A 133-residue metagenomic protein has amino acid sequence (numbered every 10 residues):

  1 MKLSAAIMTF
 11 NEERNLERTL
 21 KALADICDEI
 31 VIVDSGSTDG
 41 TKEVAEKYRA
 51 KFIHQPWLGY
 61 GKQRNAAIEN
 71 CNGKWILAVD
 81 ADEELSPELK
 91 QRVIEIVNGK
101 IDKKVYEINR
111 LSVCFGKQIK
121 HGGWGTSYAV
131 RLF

Functional and structural regions predicted by a protein language model:
K2-S4, E29: Cell-envelope/extracellular polymer assembly enzymes that use nucleotide-activated donors
A6-I26: Short, well-formed alpha-helical segments that are part of the catalytic scaffolds of diverse glycosyltransferases
E17, D39-Y48, E88-L89: Acidic helix N-cap motif at the loop->helix transition within catalytic regions of sugar-transfer enzymes
A22, D34-E43, D80: A conserved acidic beta->alpha catalytic loop
D28, K42-N70: Conserved donor nucleotide-binding strand/loop of the catalytic core
Y60, E84-K120: Conserved donor NDP-sugar-binding/catalytic core segment of glycosyltransferases
A67, D80-L85: The conserved acidic donor/metal-binding loop of glycosyltransferases
I76: Short aromatic/hydrophobic "clamp" motif used to bind/position activated sugar donors
